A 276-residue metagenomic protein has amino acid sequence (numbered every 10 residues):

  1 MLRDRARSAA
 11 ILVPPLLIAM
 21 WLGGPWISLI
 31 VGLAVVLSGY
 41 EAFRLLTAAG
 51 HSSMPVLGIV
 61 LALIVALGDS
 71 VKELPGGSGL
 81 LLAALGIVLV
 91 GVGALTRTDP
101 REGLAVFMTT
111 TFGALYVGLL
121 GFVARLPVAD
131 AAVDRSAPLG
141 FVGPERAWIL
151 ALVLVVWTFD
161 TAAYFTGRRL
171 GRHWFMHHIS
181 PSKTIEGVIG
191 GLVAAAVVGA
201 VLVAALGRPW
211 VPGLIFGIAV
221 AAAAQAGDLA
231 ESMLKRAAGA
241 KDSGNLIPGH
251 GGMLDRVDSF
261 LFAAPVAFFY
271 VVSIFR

Functional and structural regions predicted by a protein language model:
M1-I218: Membrane-embedded alpha-helical bundles of polytopic integral membrane proteins
T158-R168, A224-R236: Short helical (or helix-break) motifs at transmembrane helix termini and adjacent helical loops in multi-pass membrane
F159, I189, G227, L254-A264: Membrane-embedded alpha-helical segments of transport systems, primarily multispan ion/solute transporters
R168-R169, K235-A237, L261, P265-V266: Re-entrant/interfacial helical elements at transmembrane boundaries that shape and gate the permeation pathway
P209, G213-A221, Q225, L229-M233 (+1 more regions): Short amphipathic alpha-helical segments
A237-F260: Interfacial loop-to-transmembrane junctions
F269-R276: Juxtamembrane boundary at the C-terminal end of a transmembrane helix
